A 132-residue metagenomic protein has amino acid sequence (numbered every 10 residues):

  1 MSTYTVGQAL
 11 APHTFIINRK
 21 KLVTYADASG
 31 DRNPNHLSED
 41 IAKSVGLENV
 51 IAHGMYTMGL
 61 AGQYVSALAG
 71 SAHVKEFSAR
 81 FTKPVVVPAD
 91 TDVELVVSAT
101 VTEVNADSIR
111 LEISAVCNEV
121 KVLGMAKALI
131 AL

Functional and structural regions predicted by a protein language model:
M1-A52: Catalytic strand-loop segment that frames the active site of acyl-thioester-processing enzymes
M1-L10, A89-L132: HotDog/MaoC-like acyl-thioester-processing domains
P12, N18, L37, T57 (+3 more regions): Amphipathic, positively biased hydrophobic alpha-helical segments used for protein targeting and membrane insertion
P12, V74-E76, M125: Hydrophobic residues on conserved beta-strands that form the core of alpha/beta folds
H13-I17, A79, A128-I130: Generic detection of short hydrophobic beta-strand segments and adjacent strand-loop junctions
S29-G30, A42, E76-S78, A128-L129: Short, charged/polar low-complexity linear motifs in solvent-exposed/disordered segments
V45-N49, T57-S98: Hydrophobic beta-strand-centered segment that forms part of the acyl-chain substrate-binding groove
I51-T57, C117-K121: Noncatalytic linker/hinge segments flanking ATPase motor cores
